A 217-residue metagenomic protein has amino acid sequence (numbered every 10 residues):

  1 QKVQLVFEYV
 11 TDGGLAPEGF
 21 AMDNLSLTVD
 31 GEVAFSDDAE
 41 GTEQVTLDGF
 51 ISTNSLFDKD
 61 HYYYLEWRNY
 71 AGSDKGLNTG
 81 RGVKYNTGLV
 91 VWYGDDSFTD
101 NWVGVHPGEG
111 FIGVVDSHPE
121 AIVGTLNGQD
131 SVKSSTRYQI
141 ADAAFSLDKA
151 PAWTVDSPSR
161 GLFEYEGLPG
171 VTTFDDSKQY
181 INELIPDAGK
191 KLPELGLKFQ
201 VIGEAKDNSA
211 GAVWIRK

Functional and structural regions predicted by a protein language model:
K2-T11, L25, A39: Extracellular beta-strand-rich recognition modules
Q4-V6, F20, I51: Gly-Asp-aromatic-enriched flexible segments
V10-D12, Q44, N69-G72: Short, solvent-exposed loop/turn segments at secondary-structure junctions
T11-V29: Extracellular carbohydrate recognition
A16-P17, T46-F50, K75-L77: A short, polar/proline- and glycine-enriched secondary-structure boundary/capping micro-motif
N24-L56: Extracellular carbohydrate-recognition regions
T53-K217: Non-catalytic C-terminal accessory/binding modules of secreted extracellular proteins
